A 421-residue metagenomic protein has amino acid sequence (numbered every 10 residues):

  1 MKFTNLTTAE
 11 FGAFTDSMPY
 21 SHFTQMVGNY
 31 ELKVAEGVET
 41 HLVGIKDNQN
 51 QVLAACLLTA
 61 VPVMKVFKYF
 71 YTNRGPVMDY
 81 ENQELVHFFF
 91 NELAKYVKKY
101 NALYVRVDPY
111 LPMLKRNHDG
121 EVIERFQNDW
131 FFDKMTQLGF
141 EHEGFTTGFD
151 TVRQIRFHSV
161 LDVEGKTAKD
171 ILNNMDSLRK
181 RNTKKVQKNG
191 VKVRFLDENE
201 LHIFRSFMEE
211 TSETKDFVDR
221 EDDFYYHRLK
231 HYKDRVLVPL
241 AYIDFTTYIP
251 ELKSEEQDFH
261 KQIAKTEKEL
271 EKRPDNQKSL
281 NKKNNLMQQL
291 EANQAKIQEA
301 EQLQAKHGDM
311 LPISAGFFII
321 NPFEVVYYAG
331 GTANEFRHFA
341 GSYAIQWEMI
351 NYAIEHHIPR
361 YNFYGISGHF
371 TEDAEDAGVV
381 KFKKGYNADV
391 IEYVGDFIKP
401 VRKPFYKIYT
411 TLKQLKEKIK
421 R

Functional and structural regions predicted by a protein language model:
F3-Q49, L53-K65, F140-V152, D162-F336: A conserved beta-strand-loop-helix scaffold within acyl/acetyltransferase catalytic domains
G12-A13, L42, G365-R421: C-terminal catalytic domain of photolyase/cryptochrome flavoproteins, centering on the FAD-binding pocket
F67-T151, I313-A315, I320-Y386: Acyl-donor binding region in acyl/amide transferases
K68-R74, F157, N189-V191: Short amphipathic alpha-helical segments
K115, R153, F204, T371 (+1 more regions): Short secondary-structure boundary/hinge segments and terminal tails
D119-W130, V152-D170, N334, K403-R421: A short, hydrophobic/aromatic-rich structural module that often spans a beta strand with its adjoining loop
